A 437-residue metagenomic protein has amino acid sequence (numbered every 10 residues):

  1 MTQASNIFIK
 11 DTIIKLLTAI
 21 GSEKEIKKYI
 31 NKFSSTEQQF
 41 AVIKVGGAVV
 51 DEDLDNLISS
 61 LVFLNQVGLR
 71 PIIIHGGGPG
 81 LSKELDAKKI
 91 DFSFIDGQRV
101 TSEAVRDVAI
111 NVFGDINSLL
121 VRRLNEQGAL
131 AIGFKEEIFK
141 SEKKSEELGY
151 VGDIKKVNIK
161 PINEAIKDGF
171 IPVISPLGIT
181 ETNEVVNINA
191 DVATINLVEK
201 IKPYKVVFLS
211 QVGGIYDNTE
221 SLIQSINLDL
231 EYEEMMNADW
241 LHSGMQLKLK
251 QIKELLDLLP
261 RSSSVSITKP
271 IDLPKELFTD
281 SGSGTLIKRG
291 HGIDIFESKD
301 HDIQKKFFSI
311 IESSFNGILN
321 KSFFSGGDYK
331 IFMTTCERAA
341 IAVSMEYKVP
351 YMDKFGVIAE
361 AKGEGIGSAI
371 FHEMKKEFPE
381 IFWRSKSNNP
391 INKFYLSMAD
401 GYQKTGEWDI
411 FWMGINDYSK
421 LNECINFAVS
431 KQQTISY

Functional and structural regions predicted by a protein language model:
T2-V349, D353-I381, N389-P390, D400 (+1 more regions): C-terminal catalytic "cap/lid" subdomain
Y395: Conserved active-site tyrosine of GNAT-family acetyltransferases
M398-T405: Conserved acetyl-CoA-binding loop of GNAT-fold acetyltransferases
